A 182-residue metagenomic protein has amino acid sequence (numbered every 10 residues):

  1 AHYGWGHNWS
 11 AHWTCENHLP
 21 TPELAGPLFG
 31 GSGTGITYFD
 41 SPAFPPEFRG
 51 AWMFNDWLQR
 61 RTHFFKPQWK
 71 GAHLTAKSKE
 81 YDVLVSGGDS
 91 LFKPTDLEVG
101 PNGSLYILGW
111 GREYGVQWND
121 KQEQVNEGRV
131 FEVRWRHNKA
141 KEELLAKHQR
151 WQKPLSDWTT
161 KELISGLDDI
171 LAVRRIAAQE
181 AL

Functional and structural regions predicted by a protein language model:
A1-E162, V173-A181: Beta-propeller domains with acidic blade repeats across secreted/periplasmic ectodomains and cytosolic WD/CNH propellers
G166-L171: Alpha-solenoid helical repeat architecture
